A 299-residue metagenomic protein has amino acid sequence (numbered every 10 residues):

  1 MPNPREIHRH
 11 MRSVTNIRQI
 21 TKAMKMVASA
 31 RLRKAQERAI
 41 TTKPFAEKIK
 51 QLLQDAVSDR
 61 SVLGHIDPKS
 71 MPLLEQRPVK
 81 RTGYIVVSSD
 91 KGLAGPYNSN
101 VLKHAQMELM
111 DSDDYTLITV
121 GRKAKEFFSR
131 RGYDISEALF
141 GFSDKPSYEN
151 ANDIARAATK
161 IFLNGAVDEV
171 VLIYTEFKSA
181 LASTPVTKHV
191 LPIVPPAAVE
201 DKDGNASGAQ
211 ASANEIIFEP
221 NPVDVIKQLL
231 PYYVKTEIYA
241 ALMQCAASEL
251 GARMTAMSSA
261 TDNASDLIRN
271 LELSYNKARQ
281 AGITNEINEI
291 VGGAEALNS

Functional and structural regions predicted by a protein language model:
M1-S299: C-terminal beta-strand-loop-alpha-helix "lid" module of Rossmann-like NAD(P)-dependent dehydrogenases
